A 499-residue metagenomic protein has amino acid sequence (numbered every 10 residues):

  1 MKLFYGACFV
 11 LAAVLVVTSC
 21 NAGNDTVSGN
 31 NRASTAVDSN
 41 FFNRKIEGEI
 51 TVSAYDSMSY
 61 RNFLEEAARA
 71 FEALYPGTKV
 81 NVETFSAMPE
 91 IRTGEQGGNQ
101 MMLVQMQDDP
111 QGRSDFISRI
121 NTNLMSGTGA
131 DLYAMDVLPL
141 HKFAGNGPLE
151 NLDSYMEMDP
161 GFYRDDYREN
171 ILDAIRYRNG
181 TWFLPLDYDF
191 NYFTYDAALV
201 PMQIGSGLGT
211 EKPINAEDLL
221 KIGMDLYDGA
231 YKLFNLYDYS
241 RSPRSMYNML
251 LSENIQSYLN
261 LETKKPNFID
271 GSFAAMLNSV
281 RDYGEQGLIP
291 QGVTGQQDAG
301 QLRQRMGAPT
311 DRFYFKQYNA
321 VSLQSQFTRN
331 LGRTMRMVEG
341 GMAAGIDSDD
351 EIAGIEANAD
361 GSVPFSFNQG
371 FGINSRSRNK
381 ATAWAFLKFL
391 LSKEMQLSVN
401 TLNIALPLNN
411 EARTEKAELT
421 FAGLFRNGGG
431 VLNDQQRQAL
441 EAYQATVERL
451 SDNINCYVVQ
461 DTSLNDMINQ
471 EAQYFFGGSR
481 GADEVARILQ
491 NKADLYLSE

Functional and structural regions predicted by a protein language model:
C20-K142, E394, R480-E499: Conserved N-terminal structural module of periplasmic/extracytoplasmic solute-binding proteins
R32-S34, D109-I117, L124, M135-F190 (+1 more regions): Hinge/lid segment of periplasmic solute-binding proteins
F63, A67, R378-L390, V485: Short amphipathic alpha-helical coupling segments at ligand-binding clamshell hinges and other catalytic/signaling
D153-Y163, L172-S245, E253-G295, S375-A381: Helix-loop-helix "hinge/cap" segment bordering the ligand-binding cleft or interdomain interface
L199, Y231, F389-T420: Periplasmic-binding protein-like
M249, E253, A274-A385: Extracytoplasmic/periplasmic substrate-binding proteins
F365, G423-L497: C-terminal capping/gating helix-and-loop segments adjacent to ligand/active sites or protein-protein/ligand interfaces
